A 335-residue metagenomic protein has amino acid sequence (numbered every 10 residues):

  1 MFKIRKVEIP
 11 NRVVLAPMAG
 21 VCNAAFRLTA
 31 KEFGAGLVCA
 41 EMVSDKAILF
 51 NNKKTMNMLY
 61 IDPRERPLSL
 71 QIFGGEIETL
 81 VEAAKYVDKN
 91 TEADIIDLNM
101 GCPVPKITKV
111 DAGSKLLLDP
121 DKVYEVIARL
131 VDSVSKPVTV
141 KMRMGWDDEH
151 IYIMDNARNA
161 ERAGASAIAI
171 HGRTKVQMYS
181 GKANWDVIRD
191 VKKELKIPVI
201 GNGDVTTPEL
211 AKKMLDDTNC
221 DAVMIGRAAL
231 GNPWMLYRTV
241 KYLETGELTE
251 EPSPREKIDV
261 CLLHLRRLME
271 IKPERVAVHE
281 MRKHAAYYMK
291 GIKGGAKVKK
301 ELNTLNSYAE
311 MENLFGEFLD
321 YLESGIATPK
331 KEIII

Functional and structural regions predicted by a protein language model:
M1-I335: Flavin-dependent oxidoreductase catalytic cores
